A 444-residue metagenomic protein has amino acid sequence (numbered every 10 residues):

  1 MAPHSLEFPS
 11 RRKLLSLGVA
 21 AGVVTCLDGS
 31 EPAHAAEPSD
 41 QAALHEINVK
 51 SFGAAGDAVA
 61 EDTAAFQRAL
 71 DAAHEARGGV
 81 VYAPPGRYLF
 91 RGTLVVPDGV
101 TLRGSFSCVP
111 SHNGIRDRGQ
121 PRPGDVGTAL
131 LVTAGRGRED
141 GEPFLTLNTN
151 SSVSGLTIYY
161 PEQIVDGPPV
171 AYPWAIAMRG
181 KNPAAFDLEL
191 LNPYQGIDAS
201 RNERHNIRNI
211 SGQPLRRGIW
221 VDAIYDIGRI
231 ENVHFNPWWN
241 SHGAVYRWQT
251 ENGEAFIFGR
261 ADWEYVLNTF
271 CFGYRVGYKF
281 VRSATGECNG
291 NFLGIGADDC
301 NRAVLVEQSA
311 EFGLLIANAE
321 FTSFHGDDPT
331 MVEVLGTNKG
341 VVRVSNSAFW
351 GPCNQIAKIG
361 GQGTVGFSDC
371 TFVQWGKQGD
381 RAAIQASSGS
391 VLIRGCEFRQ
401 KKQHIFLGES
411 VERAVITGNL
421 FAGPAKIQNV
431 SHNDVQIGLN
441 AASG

Functional and structural regions predicted by a protein language model:
M1-K13, A20-V24: N-terminal secretory signal peptides
D28-S51: C-terminal segment of N-terminal export signals and the immediately downstream linker at the start of the mature
A43-N48, G79, D98, T149 (+2 more regions): A generic secondary-structure signal marking the coil-to-beta-strand transition
V49-P84: Acidic Gly/Asp/Thr-rich repetitive segments characteristic of extracellular carbohydrate-active and adhesion proteins
Q67-E75, Y88-R103, S107-S154, Y159-N182 (+4 more regions): Extracellular beta-strand-rich solenoid/capping regions of secreted or surface-exposed proteins that bind or remodel
G78-G86, F106-N113, D125, L156 (+4 more regions): Extracellular beta-strand-rich, repetitive "passenger/adhesive" scaffolds that bind or process carbohydrates
P85-Y88, G212-Q213: Short beta->alpha connector loops
G137, T149-N150, G155-G444: Extracellular beta-rich repeat passengers
